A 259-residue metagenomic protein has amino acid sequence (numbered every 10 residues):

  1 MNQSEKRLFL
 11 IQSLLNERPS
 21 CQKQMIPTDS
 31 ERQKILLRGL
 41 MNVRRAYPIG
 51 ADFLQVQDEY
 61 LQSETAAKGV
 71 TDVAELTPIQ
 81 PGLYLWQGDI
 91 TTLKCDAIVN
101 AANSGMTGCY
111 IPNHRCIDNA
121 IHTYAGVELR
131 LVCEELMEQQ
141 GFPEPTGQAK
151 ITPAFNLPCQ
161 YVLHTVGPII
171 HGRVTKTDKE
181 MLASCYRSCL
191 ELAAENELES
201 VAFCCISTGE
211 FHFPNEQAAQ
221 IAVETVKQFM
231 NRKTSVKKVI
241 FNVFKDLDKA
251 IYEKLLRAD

Functional and structural regions predicted by a protein language model:
M1-D259: Macrodomain-like recognition of ADP-ribose-binding/processing modules
